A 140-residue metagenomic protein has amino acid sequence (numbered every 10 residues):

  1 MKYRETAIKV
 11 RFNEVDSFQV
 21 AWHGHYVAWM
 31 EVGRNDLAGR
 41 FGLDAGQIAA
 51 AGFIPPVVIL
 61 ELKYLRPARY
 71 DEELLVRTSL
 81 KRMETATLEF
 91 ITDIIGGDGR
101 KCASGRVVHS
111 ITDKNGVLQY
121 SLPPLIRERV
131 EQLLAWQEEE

Functional and structural regions predicted by a protein language model:
M1-L37: Catalytic strand-loop segment that frames the active site of acyl-thioester-processing enzymes
M1-R4, A51-P56, K101: A short, polar/charged loop/turn motif at coil->beta-strand junctions and beta-hairpin connectors
R4-T6, G39, R69-Y70, L80-E140: HotDog/MaoC-like acyl-thioester-processing domains
A7-R11, K63, S110: Generic structural detector for well-ordered beta-strands
V32-I48: Short beta-strand/loop turn elements enriched in aromatics
A51-I54, V58, L62-R77: Helix-adjacent hinge/juxtasegments
